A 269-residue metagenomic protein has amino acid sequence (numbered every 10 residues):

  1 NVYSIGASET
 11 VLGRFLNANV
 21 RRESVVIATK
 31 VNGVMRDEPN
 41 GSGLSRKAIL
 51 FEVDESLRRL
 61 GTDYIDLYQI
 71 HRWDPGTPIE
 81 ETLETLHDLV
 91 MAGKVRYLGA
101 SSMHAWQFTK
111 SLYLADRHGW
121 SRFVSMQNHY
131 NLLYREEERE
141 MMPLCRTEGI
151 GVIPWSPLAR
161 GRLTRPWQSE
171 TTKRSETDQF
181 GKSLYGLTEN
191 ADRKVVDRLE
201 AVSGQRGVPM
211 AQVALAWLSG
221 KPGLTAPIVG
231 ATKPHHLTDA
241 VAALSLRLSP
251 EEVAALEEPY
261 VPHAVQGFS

Functional and structural regions predicted by a protein language model:
N1-V26: N-terminal binding-site loop/beta-alpha segment at the start of enzyme catalytic domains that lines or forms
F15-E23, L57-G61, V90, L112-G119: Acidic (Asp/Glu)-rich catalytic clusters
E23-R36, M126-H129: A short, structured active-site edge motif that brings together acidic residues
V34-N40, L163, D239: A short acidic, helix-capping loop that chelates divalent metal ions and anchors anionic groups
M35-L50, H71-G76: Active-site mouth loops of central-metabolism enzymes
G43-L60, F108-Y113: Short, acidic/polar
L57-P78: Active-site groove signature of glycoside hydrolases
T77-E258: Beta/alpha (TIM)-barrel catalytic core signal, keyed to glycine-rich beta->alpha loops juxtaposed to Asp/Glu that bind
